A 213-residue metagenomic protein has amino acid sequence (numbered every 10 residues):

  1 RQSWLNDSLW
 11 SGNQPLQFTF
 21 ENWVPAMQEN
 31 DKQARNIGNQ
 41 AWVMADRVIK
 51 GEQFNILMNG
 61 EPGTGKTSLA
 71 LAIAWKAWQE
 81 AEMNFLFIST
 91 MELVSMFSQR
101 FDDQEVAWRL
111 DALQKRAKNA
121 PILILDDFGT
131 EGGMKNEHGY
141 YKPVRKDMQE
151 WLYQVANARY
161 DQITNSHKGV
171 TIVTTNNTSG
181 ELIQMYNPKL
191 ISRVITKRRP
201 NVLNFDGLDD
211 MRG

Functional and structural regions predicted by a protein language model:
R1-N36, D206-G213: A short, basic N-terminal segment
K32-G38, W78-N119, K146: Short glycine-rich substrate-engagement loop in P-loop NTPases that contacts/grips substrate
M44-V48, R100-L123, E131, E150-D161: Conserved alpha-helical scaffold flanking the Walker A/P-loop in AAA+ ATPase domains
R47-G51, E80-A81, Y160-H167: Alpha-helix termini
E52-L71: Walker A/P-loop nucleotide-binding motif
Q53-L57, N84-F85, I122, V170-I172: Residue-level preference for the first positions of well-ordered beta-strands
S68-E82: P-loop NTPase Walker A phosphate-binding motif
L93-M96, R100, F128-G213: Replace "adjacent to P-loop NTPase cores in ATP/GTP-dependent enzymes" with "adjacent to NTP-binding cores
